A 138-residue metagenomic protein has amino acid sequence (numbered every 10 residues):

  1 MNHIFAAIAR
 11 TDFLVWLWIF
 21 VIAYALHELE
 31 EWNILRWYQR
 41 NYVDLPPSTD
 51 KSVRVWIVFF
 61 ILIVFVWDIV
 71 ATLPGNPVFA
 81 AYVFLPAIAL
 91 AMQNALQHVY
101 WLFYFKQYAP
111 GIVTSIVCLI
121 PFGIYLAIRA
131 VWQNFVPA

Functional and structural regions predicted by a protein language model:
M1-T11: Short, strongly hydrophobic alpha-helical membrane anchors
R10-E30: N-terminal signal-anchor transmembrane alpha helix
L29-D50: Cytosolic, membrane-interface loops and tails of multi-pass inner-membrane proteins
W32-R36, A95-Y104: C-terminal ends of transmembrane helices
V53-T72, Q93-N94, C118-G123: Core segments of transmembrane alpha-helices that mediate helix-helix packing or line hydrophobic substrate/ligand
F79-A89: Structural signature of hydrophobic alpha-helical transmembrane segments
A81-V83, F103-V117, P137-A138: Non-cytosolic membrane-interface motifs at loop->transmembrane helix junctions
I120-P137: Hydrophobic alpha-helical transmembrane segments in multi-pass integral membrane proteins
